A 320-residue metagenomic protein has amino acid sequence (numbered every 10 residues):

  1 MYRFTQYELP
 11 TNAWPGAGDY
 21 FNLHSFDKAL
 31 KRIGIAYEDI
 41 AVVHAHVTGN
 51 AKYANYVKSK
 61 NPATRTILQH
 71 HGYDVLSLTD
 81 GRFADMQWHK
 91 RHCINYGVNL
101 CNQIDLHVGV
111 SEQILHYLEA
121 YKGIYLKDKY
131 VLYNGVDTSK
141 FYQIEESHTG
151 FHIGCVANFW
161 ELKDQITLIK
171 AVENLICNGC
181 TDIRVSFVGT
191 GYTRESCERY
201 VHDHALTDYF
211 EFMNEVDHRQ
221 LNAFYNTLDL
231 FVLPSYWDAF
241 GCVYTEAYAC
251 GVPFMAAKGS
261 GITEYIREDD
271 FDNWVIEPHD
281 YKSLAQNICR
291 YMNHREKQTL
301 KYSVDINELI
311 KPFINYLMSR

Functional and structural regions predicted by a protein language model:
A45-N50, H70: Short His-centered aromatic/hydrophobic patch
Q87-H107: Membrane-proximal helix-turn-helix segments that form the acceptor-binding/catalytic region of lipid-linked
Q113, G135: Carbohydrate-associated surface elements
E198-V216: Nucleotide-activated donor-binding/catalytic signature segment of Leloir-type glycosyltransferases, i.e., the conserved
E215-V216, A223-L228: Short alpha-helical donor nucleotide-sugar binding micro-motif in glycosyltransferases
Y236: Aromatic "clamp/platform" in nucleotide-sugar-dependent glycosyltransferases that forms part of the donor/acceptor
P253-A256: Short hydrophobic beta-strand element within catalytic cores of glycosyltransferases and related nucleotide-activated
D269, N273-Y281, Y291-R295: Conserved acidic donor-binding segment of nucleotide-sugar-dependent glycosyltransferases
